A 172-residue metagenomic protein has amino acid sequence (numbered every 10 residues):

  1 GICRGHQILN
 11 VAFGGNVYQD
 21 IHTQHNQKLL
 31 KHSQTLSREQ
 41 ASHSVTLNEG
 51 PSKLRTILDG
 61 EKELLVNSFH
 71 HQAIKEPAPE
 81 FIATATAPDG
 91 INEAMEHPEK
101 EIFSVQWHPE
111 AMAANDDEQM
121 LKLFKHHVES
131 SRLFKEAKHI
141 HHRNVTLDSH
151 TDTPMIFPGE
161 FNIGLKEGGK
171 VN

Functional and structural regions predicted by a protein language model:
G1-S37: Cysteine-nucleophile active-site neighborhood
C3, H70, H108, H150-D152: Histidine-centered divalent metal-coordination motifs
H6, A113, T153-M155: Glycine-rich nucleotide phosphate-binding loop and flanking beta-alpha elements of Rossmann-like dinucleotide-binding
I8-N10, K75-E76, M155: Short acidic/glycine-rich loop or secondary-structure boundary segments that cap or lie
L9-A12, A114, P158: Short glycine-/acidic-enriched loop or helix-start segments at secondary-structure transitions that form or flank
V17-Y18, L121-L123, I163-L165: Glycine-rich, phosphate-binding/catalytic loops in enzymes
H22-K138: Amide-donor transfer/coupling interface in amidating biosynthetic enzymes
E136-N172: N-terminal hydrophobic targeting/anchoring segments and the immediately downstream early-domain regions of hydrolases
